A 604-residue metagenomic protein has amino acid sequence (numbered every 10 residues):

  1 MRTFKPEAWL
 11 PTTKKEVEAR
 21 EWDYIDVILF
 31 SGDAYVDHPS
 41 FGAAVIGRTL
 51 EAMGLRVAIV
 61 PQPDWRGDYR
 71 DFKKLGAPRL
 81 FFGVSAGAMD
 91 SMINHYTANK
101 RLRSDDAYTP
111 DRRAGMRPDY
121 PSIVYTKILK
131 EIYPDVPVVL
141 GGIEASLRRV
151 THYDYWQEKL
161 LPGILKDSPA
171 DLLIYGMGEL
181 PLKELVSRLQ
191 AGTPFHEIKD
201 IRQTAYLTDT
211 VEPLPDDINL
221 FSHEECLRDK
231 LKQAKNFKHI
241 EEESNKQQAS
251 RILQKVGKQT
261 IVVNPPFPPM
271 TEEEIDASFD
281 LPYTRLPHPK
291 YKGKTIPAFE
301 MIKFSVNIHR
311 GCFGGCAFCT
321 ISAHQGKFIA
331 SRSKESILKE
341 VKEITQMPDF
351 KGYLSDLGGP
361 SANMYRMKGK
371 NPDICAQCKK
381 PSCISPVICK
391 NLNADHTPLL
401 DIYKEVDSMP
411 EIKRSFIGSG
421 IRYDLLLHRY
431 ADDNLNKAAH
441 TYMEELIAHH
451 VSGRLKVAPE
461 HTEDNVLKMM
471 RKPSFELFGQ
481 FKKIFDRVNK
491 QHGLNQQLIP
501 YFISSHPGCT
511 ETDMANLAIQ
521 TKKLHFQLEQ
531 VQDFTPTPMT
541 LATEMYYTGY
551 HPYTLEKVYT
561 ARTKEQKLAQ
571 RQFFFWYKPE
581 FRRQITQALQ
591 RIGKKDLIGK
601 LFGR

Functional and structural regions predicted by a protein language model:
R2-Y24, A34, K235-S305: N-terminal [4Fe-4S]-dependent radical SAM core
A19, V27-S31, K73, I201-T204 (+7 more regions): Flexible, glycine-rich loop/tail regions that form catalytic "lids" or insertion modules at the edges of active sites
L29, V45, I59-V60, W65-D68 (+2 more regions): Conserved SAM/AdoMet-binding glycine-rich loop
F30-Y35, K292-T320, Y353: N-terminal pre-triad scaffold of radical SAM enzymes
A34, G42, P61-V256, N264-P268: Glycine-rich beta-alpha loop elements in corrinoid/cobalamin-binding modules across cobalamin-dependent enzymes
R66-G67, F195-N245, K258, F267-M270 (+8 more regions): Terminal amphipathic helices with adjacent charged low-complexity linkers/tails
D90-N99, L147-R149, E179-E184, D209-E212 (+6 more regions): Flexible glycine/acidic-rich beta-alpha junction loops that bind and position SAM and/or redox cofactors in anaerobic
D171, S278, C312, C316 (+4 more regions): Conserved, mostly hydrophobic/aromatic
